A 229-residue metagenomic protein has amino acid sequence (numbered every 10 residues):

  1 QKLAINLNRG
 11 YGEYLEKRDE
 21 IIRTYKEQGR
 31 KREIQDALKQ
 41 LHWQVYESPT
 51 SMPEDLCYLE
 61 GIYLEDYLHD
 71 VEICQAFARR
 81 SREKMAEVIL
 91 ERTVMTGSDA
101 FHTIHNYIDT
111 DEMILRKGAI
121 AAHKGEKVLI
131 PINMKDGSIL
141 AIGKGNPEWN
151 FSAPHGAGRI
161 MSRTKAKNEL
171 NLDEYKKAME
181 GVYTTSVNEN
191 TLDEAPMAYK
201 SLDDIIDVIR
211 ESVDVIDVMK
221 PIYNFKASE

Functional and structural regions predicted by a protein language model:
Q1-E229: Domain-length cofactor-binding catalytic modules of enzymes
